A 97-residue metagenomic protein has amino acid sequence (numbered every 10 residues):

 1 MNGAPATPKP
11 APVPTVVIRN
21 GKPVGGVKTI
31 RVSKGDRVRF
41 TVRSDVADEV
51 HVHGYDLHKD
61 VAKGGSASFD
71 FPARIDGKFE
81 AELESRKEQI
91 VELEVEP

Functional and structural regions predicted by a protein language model:
M1-G3, P8-P10, V61-P97: Extracellular/periplasmic metallocenter environments
P8-G35: N-terminal edge beta-strand
K9-P10, R39, L57-H58: Short, positively charged
N20-K22, G54-D56, G65, P97: Short, well-ordered turn and helix-capping elements at secondary-structure junctions
K28-I30, D56-D60: Beta-strand-rich interaction surfaces with strong enrichment in secreted/lumenal proteins
K28-V46, A67-A73, F79-E82: Beta-strand cores of secreted/periplasmic/IMS beta-sandwich domains, seen most often in copper-related folds
D48-G54: Change to "...patches in solvent-exposed regions of secreted, membrane-anchored, or virion-exposed structural
